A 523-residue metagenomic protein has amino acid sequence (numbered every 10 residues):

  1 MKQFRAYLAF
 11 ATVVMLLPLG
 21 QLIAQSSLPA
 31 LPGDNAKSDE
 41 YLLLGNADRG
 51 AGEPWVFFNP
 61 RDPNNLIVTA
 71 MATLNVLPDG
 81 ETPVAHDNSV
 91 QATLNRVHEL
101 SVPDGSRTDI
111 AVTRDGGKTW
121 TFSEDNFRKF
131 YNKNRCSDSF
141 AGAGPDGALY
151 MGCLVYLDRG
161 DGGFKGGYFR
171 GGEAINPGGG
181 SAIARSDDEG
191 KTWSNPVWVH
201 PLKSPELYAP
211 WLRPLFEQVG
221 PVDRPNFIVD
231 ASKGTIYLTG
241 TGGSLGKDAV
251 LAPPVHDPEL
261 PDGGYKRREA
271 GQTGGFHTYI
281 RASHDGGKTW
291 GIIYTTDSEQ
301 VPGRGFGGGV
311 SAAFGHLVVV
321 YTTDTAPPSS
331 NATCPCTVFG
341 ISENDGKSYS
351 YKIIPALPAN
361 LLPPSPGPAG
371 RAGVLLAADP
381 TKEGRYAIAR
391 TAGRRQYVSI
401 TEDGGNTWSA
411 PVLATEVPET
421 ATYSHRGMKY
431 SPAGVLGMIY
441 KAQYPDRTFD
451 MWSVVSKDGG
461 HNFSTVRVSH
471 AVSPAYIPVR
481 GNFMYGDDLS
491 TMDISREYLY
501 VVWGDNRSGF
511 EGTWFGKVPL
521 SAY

Functional and structural regions predicted by a protein language model:
M1-A11: Bacterial N-terminal signal peptides that target proteins for export
A9-Q21: Bacterial N-terminal signal peptides
Q25-Y523: C-terminal PAP-associated
